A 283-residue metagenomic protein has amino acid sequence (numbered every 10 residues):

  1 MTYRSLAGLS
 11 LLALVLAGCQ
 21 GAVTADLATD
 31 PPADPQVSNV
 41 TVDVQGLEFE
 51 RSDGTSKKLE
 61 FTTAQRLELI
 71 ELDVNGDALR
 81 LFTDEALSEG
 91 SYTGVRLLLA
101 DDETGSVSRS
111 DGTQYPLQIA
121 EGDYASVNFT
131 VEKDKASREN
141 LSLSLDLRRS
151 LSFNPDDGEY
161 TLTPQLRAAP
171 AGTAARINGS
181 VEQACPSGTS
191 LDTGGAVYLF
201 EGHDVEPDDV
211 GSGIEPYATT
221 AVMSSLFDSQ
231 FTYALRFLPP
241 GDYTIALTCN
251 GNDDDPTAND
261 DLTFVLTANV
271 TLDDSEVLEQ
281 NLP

Functional and structural regions predicted by a protein language model:
M1-G8: Bacterial N-terminal signal peptides that target proteins for export
G8-A17: Bacterial N-terminal signal peptides
C19-P283: A short, solvent-exposed, low-complexity linear motif enriched for acidic/polar residues with Pro/Gly/Ser/Thr
